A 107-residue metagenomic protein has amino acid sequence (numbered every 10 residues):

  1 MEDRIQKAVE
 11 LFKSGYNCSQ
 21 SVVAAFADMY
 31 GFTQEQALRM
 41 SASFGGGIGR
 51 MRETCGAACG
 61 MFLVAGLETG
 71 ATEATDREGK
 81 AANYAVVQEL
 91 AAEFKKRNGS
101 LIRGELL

Functional and structural regions predicted by a protein language model:
M1, F32-G49: Short, hydrophobic/aliphatic alpha-helical segments
M1-V23, N83-Y84, Q88-A91: Phosphate-rich cofactor/ligand-interacting catalytic cores and adjacent structured alpha/beta frameworks
L11, A25, M29, G47 (+2 more regions): Change "in soluble alpha/beta enzymes" to "in soluble alpha/beta proteins
Y16-M40: Helix-rich "cap/lid" substructures immediately adjacent to catalytic or cofactor-binding pockets
Y30-R39, A65-V86: Phosphate-handling active-site elements
F44-L63: Glycine/serine-rich anion-binding loops at beta->alpha junctions that coordinate negatively charged ligand groups
N83-L107: C-terminal binding/interaction regions
